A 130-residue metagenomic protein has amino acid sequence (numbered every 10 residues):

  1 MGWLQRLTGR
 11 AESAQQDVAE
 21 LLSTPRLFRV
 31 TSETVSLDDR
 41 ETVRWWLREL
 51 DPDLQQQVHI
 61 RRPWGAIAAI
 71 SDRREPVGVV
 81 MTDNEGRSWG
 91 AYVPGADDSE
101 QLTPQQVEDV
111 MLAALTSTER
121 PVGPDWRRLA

Functional and structural regions predicted by a protein language model:
G2-Q57, W64-A130: Acidic, proline/glycine-rich low-complexity IDRs
